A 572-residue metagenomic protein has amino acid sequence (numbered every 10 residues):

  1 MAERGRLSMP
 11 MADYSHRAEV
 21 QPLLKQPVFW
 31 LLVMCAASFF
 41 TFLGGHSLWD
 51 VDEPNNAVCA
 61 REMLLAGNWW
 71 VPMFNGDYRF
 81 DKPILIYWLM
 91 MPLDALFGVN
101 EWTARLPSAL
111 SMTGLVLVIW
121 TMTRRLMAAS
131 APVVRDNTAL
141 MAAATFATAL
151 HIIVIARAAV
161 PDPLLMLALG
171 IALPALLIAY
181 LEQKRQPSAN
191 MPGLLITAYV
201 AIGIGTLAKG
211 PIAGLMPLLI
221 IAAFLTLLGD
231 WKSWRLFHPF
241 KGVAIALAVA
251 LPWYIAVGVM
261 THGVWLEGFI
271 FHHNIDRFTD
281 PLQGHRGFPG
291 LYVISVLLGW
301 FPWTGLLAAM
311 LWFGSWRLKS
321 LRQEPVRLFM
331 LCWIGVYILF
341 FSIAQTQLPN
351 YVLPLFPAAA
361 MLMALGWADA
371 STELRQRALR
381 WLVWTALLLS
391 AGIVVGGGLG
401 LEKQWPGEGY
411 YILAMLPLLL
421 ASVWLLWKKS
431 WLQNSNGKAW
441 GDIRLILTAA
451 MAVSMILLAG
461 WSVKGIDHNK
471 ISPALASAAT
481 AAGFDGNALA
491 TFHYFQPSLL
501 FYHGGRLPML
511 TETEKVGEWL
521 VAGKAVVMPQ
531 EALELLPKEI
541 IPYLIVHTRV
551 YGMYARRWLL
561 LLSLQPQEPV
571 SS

Functional and structural regions predicted by a protein language model:
A2-R377, T548-L559: Membrane-integral, polyisoprenol-dependent glycosyltransferases of the GT-C/oligosaccharyltransferase superfamily
R4-E19, P192, I196, V200 (+2 more regions): Membrane-embedded architecture of ER/inner-membrane glycosylation machinery
